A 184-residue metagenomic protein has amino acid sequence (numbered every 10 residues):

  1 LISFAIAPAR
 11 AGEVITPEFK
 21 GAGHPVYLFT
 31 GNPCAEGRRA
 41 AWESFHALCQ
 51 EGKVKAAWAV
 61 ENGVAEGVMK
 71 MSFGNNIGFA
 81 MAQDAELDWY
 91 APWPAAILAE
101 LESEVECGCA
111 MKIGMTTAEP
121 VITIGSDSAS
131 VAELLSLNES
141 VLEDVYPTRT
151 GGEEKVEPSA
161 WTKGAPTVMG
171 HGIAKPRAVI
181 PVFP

Functional and structural regions predicted by a protein language model:
L1-W93, E102-P184: Intein/HINT protein-splicing elements and their conserved insertion hotspots or analogous self-processing inserts
